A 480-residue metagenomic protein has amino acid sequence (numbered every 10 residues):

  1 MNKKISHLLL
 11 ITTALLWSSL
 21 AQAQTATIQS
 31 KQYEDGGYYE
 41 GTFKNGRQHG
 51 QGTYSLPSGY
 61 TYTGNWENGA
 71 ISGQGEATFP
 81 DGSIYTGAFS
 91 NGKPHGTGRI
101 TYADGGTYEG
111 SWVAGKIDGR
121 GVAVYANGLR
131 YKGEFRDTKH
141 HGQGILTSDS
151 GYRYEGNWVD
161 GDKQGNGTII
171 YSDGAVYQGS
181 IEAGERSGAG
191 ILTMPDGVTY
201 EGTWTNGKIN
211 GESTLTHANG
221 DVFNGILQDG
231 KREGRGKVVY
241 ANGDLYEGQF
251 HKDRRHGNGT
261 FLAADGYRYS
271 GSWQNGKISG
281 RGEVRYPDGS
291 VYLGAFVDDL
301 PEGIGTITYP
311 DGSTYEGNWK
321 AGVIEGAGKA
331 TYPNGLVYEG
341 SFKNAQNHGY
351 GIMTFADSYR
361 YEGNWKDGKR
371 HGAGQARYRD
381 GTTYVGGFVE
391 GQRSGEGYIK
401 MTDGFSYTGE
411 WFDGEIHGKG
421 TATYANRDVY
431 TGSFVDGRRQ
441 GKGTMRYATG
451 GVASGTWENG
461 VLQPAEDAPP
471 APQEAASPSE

Functional and structural regions predicted by a protein language model:
M1-L9: Bacterial N-terminal signal peptides that target proteins for export
A21-T25: Boundary at the C-terminal end of the N-terminal hydrophobic targeting segment
I28-Q29, A468: Compositionally biased alpha-helical segments
Y38-H49, T61-S72, I84-H95, T107-I117 (+15 more regions): Conserved anchor residues at repeat-unit boundaries in beta-strand-based tandem repeats, strongest for the MORN repeat
A448, A453-E480: Terminal, low-structured helical/coil segments at or just beyond the last alpha-helical repeat
